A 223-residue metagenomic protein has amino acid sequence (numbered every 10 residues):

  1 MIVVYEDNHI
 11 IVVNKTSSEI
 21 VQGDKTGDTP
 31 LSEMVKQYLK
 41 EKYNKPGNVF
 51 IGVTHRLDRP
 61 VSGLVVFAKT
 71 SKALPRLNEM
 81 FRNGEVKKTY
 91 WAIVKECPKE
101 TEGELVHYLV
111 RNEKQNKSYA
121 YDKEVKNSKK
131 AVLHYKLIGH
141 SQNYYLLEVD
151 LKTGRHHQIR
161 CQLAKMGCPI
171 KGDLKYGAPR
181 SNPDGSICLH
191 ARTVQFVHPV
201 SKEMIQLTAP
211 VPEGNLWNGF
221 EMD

Functional and structural regions predicted by a protein language model:
M1-D223: RNA pseudouridine synthases
